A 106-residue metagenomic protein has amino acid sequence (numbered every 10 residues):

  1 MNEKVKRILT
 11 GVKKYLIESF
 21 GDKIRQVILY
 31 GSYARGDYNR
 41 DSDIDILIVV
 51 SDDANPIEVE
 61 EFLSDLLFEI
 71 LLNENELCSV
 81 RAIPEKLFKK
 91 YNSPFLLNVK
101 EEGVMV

Functional and structural regions predicted by a protein language model:
M1-R25, R35-G36, R40, S51-V106: Catalytic core of pol beta-like nucleotidyltransferases
S32: Basic/aromatic recognition patch in beta-strand/loop cores that engages polyanionic ligands
D45-V49: Short beta-strand->loop micro-motif that forms the acidic, two-metal-ion catalytic signature in nucleotide-processing
